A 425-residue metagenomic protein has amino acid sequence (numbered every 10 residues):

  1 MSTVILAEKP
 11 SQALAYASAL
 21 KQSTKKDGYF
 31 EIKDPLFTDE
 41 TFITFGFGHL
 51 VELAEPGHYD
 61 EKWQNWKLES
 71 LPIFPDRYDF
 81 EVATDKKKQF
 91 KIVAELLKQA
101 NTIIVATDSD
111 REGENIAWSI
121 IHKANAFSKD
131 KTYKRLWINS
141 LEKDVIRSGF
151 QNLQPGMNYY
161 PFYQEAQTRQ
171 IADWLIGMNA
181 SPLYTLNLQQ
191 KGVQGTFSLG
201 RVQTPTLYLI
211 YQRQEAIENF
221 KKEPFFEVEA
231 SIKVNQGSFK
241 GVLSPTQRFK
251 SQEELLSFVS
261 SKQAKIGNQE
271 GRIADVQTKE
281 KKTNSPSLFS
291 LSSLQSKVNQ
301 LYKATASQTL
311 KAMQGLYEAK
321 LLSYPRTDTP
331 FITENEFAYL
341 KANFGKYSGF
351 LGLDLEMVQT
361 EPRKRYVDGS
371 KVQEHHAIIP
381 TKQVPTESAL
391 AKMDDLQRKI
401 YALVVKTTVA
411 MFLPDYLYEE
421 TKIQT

Functional and structural regions predicted by a protein language model:
M1-Q170, W174-M178: Intrinsically disordered, low-complexity regulatory segments
L6-E8, G46, A106-D108, S231 (+4 more regions): Generic beta-strand/beta-sheet core signal
Q12, G113-I116, Q164, T168 (+7 more regions): Hydrophobic (often cysteine-bearing) scaffold residues that line and stabilize catalytic clefts of nucleotide/cofactor
A19, L96-Q99, S119-K123, G149 (+9 more regions): Generic, well-ordered alpha-helical scaffold segments in large soluble proteins
K25-I32, K131, G156-P161, P182-L186 (+3 more regions): Active-site phosphate-binding and catalytic loops of NTP-dependent enzymes
E40-F42, L50-A83, Q194-Q314, E318 (+2 more regions): Long, highly charged, low-complexity internal segments
Y159, Y163-Q164, D173-N179, A312 (+1 more regions): Extended, highly charged linker/hinge segments and catalytic-adjacent loops that couple domains and form adaptable
E165-G200: Amphipathic alpha-helical segments of the small helical/lid subdomains adjacent to P-loop NTPase cores
